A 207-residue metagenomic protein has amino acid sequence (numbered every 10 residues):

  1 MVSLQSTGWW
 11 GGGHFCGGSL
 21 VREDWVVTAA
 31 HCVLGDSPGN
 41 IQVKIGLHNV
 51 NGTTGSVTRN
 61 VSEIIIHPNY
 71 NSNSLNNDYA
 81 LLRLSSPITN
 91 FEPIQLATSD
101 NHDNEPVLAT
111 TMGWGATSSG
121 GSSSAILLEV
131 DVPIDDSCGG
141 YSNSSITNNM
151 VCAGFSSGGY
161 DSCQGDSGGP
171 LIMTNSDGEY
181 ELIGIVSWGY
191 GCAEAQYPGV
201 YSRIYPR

Functional and structural regions predicted by a protein language model:
M1, Q5-E23, S74-L75: A conserved glycine-rich beta-strand in the N-terminal activation segment of trypsin-fold
L4-T7, V26-A29, L34-S72, V130-C138: Conserved H-D interstitial segment of serine endopeptidase catalytic domains
G13, S19-L20, H102-N104, G159-V186: Catalytic nucleophile loop of clan PA
W25-A30, P106-T117, I172-G191: Active-site-proximal beta-strands of protease catalytic cores
G35, N71-S74, D100-E105: Extracellular/lumenal carbohydrate-interaction signature centered on repeated Trp-anchored short motifs
H48, G52, T58-N60, Y79-G158 (+1 more regions): Chymotrypsin/trypsin-fold serine protease catalytic domain
